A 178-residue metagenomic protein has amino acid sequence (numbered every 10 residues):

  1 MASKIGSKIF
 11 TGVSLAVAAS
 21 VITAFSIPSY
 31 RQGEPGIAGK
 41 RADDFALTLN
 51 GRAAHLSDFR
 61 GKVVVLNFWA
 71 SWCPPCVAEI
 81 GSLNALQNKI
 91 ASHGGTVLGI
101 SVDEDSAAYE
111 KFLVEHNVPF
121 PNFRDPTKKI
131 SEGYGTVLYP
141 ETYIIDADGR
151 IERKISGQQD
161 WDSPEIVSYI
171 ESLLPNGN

Functional and structural regions predicted by a protein language model:
M1-D43, P164, N178: N-terminal targeting signals for export/organelle localization
D44-V64: A short beta-strand-turn-helix
F45, W69-W72, W161: Signature tryptophan residues that serve as conserved aromatic anchors
K62-V64, W69-W72, L138: Short pre-active-site segment immediately N-terminal to redox-active cysteine/selenocysteine motifs in thiol-based
V65-N67, G99, I144: Hydrophobic beta-strand core positions in alpha/beta domains
V77-H116, P126-G133, S168: Structural microenvironment flanking redox-active thiols in thiol-disulfide oxidoreductases
F112-V118, P126-S172: Thiol/disulfide oxidoreductase modules built on the thioredoxin-like
